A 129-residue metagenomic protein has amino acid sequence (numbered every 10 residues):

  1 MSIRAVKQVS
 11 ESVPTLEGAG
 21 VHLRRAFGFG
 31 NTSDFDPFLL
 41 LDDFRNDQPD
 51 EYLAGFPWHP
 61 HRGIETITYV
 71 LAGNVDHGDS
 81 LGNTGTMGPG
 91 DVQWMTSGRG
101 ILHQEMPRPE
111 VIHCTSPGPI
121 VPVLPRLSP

Functional and structural regions predicted by a protein language model:
M1-R25: Hydrophobic alpha-helical membrane-insertion signals
L16-L71: A short glycine-rich, His/Asp/Glu-containing loop-to-beta-strand
L41, V70, M95-T96, S116-I120: Short beta-strand segments
H59-H61, H77, H103: Histidine-centered active-site/metal-ligand motif
L71-G78: Short, structured beta-strand/loop micro-motifs enriched in basic residues and often containing a Trp
G78-T96: Short acidic-glycine-tyrosine-enriched beta hairpin
G98-V123: Ligand-binding loop in jelly-roll beta-barrel domains
L124-P129: Surface-exposed beta-loop interaction hotspot
